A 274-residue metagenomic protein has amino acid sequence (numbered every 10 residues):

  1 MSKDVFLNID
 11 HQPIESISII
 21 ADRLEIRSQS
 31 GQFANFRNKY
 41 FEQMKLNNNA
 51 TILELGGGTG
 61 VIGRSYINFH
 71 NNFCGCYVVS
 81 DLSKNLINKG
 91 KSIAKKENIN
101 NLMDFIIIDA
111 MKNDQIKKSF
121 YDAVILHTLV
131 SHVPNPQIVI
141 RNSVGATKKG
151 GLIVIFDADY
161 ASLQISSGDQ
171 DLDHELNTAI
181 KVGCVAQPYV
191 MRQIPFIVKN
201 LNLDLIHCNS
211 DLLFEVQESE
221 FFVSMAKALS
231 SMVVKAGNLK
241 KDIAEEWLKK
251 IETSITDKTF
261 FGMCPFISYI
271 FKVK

Functional and structural regions predicted by a protein language model:
M1-A50, V61-S65, F69, L86: Conserved class I S-adenosyl-L-methionine
K3-I9, P13-I19, I206-F261: C-terminal helical/coil "lid" or tail adjacent to the Rossmann-like core of SAM-dependent
L53-L55, T59-N113: Class I SAM-dependent methyltransferase SAM/SAH-binding core
Q115-V124: A short acidic, Gly/Pro-enriched loop at the edge of an enzyme's catalytic core that lines a small-molecule cofactor
L126-S131, F156: Residues lining the SAM
Q137-K149: A short glycine-rich, Lys/Arg-flanked "PGG" loop and its adjoining helix->strand segment in the class I
V154-S219: Conserved catalytic/acceptor-binding region of the Class I
L201-L203, F266-K274: Core SAM-dependent methyltransferase catalytic element
